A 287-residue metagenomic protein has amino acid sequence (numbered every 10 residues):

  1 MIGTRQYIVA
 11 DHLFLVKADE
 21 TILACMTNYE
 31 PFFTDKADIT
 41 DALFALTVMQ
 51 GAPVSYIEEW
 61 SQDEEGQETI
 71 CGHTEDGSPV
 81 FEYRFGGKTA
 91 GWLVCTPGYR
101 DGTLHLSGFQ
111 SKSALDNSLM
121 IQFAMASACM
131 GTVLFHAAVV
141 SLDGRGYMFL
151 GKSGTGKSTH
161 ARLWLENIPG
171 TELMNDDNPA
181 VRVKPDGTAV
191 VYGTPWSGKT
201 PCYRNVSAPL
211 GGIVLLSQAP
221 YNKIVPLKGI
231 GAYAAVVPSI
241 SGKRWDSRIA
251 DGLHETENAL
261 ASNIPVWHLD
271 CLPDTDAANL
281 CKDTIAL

Functional and structural regions predicted by a protein language model:
M1-M148, S153, L163-E172, A180-L287: A noncatalytic interaction/capping subdomain that flanks phosphate/NTP-handling catalytic cores
G156: Conserved glycine(s) of the Walker
H160: Hydrophobic positions on the alpha1 helix immediately C-terminal to the Walker A/P-loop
